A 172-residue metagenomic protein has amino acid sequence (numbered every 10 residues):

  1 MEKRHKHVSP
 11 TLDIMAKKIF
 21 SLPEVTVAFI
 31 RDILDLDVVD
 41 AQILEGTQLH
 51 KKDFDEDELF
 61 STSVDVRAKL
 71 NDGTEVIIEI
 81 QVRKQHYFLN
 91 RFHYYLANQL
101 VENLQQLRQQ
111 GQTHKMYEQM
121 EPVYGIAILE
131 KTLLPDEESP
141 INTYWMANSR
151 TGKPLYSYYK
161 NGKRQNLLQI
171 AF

Functional and structural regions predicted by a protein language model:
M1-F172: Elongated, amphipathic alpha-helical interaction scaffolds
